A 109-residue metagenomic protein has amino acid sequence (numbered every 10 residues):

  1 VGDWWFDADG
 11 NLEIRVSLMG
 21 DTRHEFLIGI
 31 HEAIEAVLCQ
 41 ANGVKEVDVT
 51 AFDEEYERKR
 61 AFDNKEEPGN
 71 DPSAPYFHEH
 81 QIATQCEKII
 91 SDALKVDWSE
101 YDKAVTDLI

Functional and structural regions predicted by a protein language model:
V1-H24, Q40-I109: Metalloprotease/metallohydrolase-associated module, dominated by Zn2+-dependent proteases
L27-C39: Active-site recognition of the HExxH zinc-binding catalytic motif
